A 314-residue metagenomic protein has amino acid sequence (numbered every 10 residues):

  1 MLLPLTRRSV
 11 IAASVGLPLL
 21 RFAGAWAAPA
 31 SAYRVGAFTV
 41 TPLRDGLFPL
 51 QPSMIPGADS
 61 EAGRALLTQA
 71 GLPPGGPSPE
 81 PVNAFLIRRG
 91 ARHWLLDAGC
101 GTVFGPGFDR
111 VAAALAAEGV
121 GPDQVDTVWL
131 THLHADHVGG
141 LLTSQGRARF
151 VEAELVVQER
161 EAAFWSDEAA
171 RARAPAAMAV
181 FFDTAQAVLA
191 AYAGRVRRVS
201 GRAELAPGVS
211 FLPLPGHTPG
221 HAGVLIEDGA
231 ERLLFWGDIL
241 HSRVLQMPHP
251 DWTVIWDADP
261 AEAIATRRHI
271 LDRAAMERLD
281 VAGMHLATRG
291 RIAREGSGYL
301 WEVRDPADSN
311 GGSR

Functional and structural regions predicted by a protein language model:
M1-R21: N-terminal secretory signal peptides and thylakoid transit peptides that target proteins across membranes
P29-E118, G223-L240: Conserved beta-strand hairpin/beta-sheet module of binuclear metal-dependent hydrolase folds, prominently
A37, I87, D97, V125 (+6 more regions): Divalent metal-coordination and catalytic microenvironments
D45-G46, A98-G101, L133, R160-E161 (+3 more regions): Active-site metal-binding loops of divalent metal-dependent hydrolases
P106-V156: Active-site metal-binding motif and surrounding structural segment of the metallo-beta-lactamase
A116, Q124, E154, Q158-P213 (+2 more regions): Metallo-beta-lactamase
V128-V138, P215-H221, G283-A287: Histidine-centered catalytic micro-motifs
A230-R314: Cap/insert and terminal regions of metallo-dependent hydrolase folds
